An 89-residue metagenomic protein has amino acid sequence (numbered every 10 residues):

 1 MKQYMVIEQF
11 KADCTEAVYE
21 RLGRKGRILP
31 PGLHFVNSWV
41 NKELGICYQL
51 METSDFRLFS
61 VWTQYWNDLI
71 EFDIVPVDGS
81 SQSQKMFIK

Functional and structural regions predicted by a protein language model:
M1-V36, V40-I46, S54-L58, D78-K89: Short S/T/G/P-rich N-terminal loop/turn motif that feeds into the first structured element of a domain
A17, S60, I70-D73: Secondary-structure transition/capping residues
P30, W66-L69: Short, well-ordered coil/turn elements that cap or connect secondary structure elements
T63: Short, flexible helix/strand-to-coil boundary loops that buttress conserved ligand/catalytic motifs in alpha/beta
D68-S80: Conserved short beta-strand edge segments in small beta-sheet-based binding/regulatory domains
